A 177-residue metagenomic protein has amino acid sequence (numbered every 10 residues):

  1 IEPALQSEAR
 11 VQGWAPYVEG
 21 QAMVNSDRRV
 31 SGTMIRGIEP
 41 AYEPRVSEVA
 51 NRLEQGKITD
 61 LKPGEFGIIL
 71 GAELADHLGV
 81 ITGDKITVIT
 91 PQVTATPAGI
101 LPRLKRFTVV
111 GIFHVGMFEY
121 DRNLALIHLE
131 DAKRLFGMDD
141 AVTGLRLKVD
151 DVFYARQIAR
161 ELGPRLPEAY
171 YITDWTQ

Functional and structural regions predicted by a protein language model:
I1-M34, P44, Q55-G64: Hydrophobic, regular-secondary-structure patches
E2-L5, V49, I158-R165: Short amphipathic alpha-helices in soluble, non-transmembrane regions that often serve as interface/regulatory elements
A9-Q12, L78, D140, Y170: Structural motif
G13-P16, V88, I172-D174: General beta-strand structural signal in soluble alpha/beta enzymes
V18, T33-I38, E54-E130: Hydrophobic secondary-structure segments that place a key small or acidic residue at a functional site
R28-R29, V80, D139-A141: Short flexible coil/turn linkers enriched for glycine and charged/polar residues that connect secondary-structure
A41-A50: Cytochrome P450 core scaffold surrounding the K-helix E-X-X-R motif and the conserved "meander" helix-loop region
Q92-A95, I100-Q177: Mechanotransmission and gating elements of multispan inner-membrane complexes involved in transport and envelope
